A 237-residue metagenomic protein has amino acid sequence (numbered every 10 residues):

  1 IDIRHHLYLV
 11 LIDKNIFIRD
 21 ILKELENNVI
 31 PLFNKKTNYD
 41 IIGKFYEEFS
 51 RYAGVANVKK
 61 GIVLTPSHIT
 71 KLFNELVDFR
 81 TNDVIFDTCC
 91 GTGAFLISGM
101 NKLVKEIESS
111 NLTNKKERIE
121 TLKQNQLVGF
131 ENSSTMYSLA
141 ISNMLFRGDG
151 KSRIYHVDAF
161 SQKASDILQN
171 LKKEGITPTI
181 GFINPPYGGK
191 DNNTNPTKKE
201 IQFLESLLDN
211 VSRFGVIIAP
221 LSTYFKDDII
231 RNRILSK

Functional and structural regions predicted by a protein language model:
I1-G54: Long recognition/docking surfaces used for binding and targeting
F33, N57-G61, I85: Conserved binding-pocket/active-site segment within a compact domain
G43-H68, N74-L76: Class I SAM-dependent transferase core
N57-V58, K190-N193: A generic structural signal for short coil/turn motifs at secondary-structure boundaries
V63-I180, G188-K190, R213, L221-S222: Conserved S-adenosyl-L-methionine
Y137, N193-K237: Conserved Class I SAM-dependent methyltransferase catalytic core
G175-T179, I183, N232-K237: Flexible glycine/proline-rich, aromatic-decorated loop/lid segments
